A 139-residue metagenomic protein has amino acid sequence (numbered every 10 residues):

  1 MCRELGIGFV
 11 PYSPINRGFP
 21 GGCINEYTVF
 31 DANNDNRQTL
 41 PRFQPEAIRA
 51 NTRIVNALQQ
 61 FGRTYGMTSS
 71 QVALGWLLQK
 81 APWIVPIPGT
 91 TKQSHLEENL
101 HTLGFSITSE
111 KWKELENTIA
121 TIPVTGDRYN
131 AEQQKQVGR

Functional and structural regions predicted by a protein language model:
M1-N33, T68: Aromatic-lined glycan-binding groove of carbohydrate-active enzymes
C2, F9-Y12, L58, S70-V72 (+2 more regions): Conserved, mostly hydrophobic/aromatic
E4, V29-T64, Q79, W83 (+1 more regions): Terminal-tail/helix-coil boundary detector
G8-V10, W83-I87: Structural preference for beta-strand elements that scaffold enzyme active sites
P14, G89-T91: Short, well-ordered beta-to-alpha junction loops that form the rim of enzyme active sites and present histidine/acidic
F19, H95-E98: Phosphate- and divalent-cation-binding pockets in alpha/beta enzyme and binding domains that engage nucleotide-derived
M67-S70, K92, T108-S109: Helix N-cap / loop-to-helix initiation motif
G75-W76: Hydrophobic, secondary-structure "cap" segments at the distal end of domains
